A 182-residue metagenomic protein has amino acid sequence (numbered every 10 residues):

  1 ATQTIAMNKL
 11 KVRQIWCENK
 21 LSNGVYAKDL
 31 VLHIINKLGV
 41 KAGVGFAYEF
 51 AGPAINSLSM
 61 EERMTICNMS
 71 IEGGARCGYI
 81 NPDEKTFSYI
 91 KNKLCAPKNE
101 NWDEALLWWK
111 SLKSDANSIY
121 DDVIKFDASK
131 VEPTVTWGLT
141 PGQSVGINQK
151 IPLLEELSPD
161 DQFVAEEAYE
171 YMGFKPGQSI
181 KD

Functional and structural regions predicted by a protein language model:
A1-D182: Fe-S-dependent hydro-lyases/dehydratases of central metabolism
